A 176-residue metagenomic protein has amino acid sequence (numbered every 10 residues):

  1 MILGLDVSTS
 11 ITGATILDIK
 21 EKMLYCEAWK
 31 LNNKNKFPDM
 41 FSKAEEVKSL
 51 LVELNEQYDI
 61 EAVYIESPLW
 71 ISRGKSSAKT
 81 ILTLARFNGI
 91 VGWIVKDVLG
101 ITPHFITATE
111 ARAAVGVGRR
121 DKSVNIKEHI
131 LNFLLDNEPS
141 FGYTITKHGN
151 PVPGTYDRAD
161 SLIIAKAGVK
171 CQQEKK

Functional and structural regions predicted by a protein language model:
M1-K176: Phosphate- and other anionic-substrate recognition elements at nucleic-acid/protein interfaces
